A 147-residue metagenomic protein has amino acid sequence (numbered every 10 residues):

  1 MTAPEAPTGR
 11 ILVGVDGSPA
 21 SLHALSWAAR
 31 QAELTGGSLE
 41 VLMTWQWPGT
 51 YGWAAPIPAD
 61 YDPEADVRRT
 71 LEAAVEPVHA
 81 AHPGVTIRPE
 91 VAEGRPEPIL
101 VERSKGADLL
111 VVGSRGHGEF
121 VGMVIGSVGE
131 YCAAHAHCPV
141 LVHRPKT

Functional and structural regions predicted by a protein language model:
M1-P7, A20, L34, P77-L110 (+1 more regions): Structural beta-alpha unit
T2-I57, H135: Small/aliphatic-rich secondary-structure junction motif
E40-L42, R88-A92, L141-H143: General small-molecule cofactor/ligand-binding pocket signal
P48-G49, I99, V121: Generic structural signal for helix capping and beta-alpha/helix-loop junctions
P56-D60, G106-D108: Short, hinge-like loop/turn segments at secondary-structure boundaries
P58-T70: A short acidic, glycine-rich active-site loop that binds or catalyzes chemistry on phosphate/adenosine moieties
L109-A134, P145: Glycine-rich, Arg-bearing micro-motifs that act as flexible, cationic patches
H137-P139: Structural loop-to-beta junction motif characteristic of Rossmann-like glycosyltransferase folds
